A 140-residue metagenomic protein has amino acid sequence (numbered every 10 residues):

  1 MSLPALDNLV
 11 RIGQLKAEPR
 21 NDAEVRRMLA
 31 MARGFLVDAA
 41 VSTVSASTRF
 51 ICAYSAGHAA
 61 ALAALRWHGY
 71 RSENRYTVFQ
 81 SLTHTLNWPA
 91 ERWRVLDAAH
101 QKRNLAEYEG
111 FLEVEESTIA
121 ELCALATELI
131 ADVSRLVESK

Functional and structural regions predicted by a protein language model:
M1-K140: Terminal alpha-helical segments
